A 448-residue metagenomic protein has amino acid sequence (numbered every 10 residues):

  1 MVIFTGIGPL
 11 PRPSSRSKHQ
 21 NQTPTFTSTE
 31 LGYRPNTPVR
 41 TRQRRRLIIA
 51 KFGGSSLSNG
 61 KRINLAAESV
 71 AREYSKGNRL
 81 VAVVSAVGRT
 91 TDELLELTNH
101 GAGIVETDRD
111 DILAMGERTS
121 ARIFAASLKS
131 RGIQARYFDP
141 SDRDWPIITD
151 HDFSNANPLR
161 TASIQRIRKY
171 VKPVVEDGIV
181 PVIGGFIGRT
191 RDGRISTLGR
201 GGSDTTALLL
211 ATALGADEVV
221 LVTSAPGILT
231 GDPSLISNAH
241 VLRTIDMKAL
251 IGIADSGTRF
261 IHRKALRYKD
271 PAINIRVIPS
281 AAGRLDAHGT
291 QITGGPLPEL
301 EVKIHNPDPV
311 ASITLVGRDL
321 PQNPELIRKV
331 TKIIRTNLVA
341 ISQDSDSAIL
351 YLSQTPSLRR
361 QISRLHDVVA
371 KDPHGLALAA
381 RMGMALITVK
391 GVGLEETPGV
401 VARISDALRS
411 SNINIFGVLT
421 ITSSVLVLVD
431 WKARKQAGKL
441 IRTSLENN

Functional and structural regions predicted by a protein language model:
I3-T5: N-terminal chloroplast transit peptides
I7, R16, N21-L266, S353-Q354 (+2 more regions): Nucleotide/pyrophosphate-binding catalytic subdomain
S85-T91, S280-T290: Terminal amphipathic helices with adjacent charged low-complexity linkers/tails
E218-V222, I275-V277, A340, G417: Short hydrophobic alpha-helical runs that function as membrane-insertion/retention elements
H262, I273-P279: Acidic/polar loop patches that form or flank catalytic/metal-binding clefts of enzymes that bind anionic ligands
H288-N448: A conserved regulatory-domain signal marking ACT and ACT-like small-molecule sensing domains and adjacent regulatory
